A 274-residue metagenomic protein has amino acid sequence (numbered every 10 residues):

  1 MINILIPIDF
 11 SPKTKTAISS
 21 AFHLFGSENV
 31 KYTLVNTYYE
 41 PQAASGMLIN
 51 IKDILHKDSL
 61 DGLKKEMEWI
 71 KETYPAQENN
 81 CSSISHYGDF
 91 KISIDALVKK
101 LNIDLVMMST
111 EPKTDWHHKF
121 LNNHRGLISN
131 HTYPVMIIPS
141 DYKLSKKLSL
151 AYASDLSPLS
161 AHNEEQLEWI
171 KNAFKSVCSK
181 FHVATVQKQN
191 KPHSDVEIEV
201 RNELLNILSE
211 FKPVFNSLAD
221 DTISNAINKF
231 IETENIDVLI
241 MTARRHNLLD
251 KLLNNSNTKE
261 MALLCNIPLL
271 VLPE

Functional and structural regions predicted by a protein language model:
M1-N50, S149-N216, I236: Small/aliphatic-rich secondary-structure junction motif
I51-G62: A short acidic, glycine-rich active-site loop that binds or catalyzes chemistry on phosphate/adenosine moieties
E72-S82, S209-V214: A short helix-to-beta-strand connector/capping loop
S83-S93, I223: Charged docking surfaces used in two-component/phosphorelay signaling
D95-K143, I231-E234, V238-E274: Gly/Ser-rich helix-loop-strand patches that form or flank binding pockets for ribonucleotide-derived cofactors
R125, K171, N202, N228 (+1 more regions): Active-site phosphate/pyrophosphate- and oxyanion-stabilizing loops and adjacent acidic/basic residues in soluble
N202, D220-E232: A short, acidic, amphipathic alpha-helical segment used as a generic capping/interface helix at domain edges
